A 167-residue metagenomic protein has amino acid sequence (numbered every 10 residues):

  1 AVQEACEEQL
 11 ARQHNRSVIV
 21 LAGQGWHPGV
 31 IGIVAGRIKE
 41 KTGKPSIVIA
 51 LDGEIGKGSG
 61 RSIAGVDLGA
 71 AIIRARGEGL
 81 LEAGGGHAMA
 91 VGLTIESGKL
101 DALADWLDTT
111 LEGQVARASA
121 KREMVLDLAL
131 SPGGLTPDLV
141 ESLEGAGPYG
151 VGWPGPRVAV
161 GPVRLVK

Functional and structural regions predicted by a protein language model:
A1-Q9, V18, G36, E40 (+1 more regions): Acidic, two-metal ion nucleic-acid-processing modules in DNA metabolism proteins
R12-G36: Flexible, glycine/threonine-enriched loop-and-boundary segments that flank and lead into catalytic domains of large
H14-N15, K41-G43: Short, well-ordered loop/turn elements at secondary-structure boundaries
R16-A22, S46-L51, A90: Glycine- and acidic-rich phosphate- and metal-coordinating loops
H27-V30, I55-K57, D67, K99: Flexible loop/turn segments at secondary-structure boundaries
P45-V48, L80-E82: A short linear hydrophobic-aromatic micro-motif
I47-S62: Short glycine-cluster motifs
